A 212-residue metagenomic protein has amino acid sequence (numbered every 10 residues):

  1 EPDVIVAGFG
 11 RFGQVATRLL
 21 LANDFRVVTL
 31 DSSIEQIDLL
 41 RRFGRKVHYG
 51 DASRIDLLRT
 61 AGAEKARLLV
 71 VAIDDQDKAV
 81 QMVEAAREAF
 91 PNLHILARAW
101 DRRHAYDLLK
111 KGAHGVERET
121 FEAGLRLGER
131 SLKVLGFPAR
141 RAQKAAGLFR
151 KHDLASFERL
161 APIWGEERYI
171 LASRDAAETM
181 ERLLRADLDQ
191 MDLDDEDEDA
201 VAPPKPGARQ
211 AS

Functional and structural regions predicted by a protein language model:
E1-S212: Cytosolic regulatory regions of ion transport systems
